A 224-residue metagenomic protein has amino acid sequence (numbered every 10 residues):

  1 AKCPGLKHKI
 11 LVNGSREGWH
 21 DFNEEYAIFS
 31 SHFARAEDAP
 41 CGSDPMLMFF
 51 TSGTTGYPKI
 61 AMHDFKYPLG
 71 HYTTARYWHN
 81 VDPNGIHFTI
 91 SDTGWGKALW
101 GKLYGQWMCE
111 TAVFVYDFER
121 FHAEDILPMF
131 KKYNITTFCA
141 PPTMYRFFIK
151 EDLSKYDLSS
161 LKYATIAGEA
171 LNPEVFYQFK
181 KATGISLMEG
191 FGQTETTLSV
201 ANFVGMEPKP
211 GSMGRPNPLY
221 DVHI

Functional and structural regions predicted by a protein language model:
A1, K59-M62, T89, A112-E119 (+1 more regions): Short beta-strand->loop structural element characteristic of the AMP-binding/adenylate-forming
A1-E24, N134: Structural core segment of the AMP-binding/adenylate-forming
E17, A27-F50, Y57, N80-I86 (+1 more regions): Conserved pre-ATP/AMP-binding loop-to-beta segment of ANL
A27-H32, A61-D82, G96-K97, Y145-I149 (+1 more regions): Conserved structural elements of the adenylate-forming
P45, T51-T54, H87, F130 (+4 more regions): Conserved S/T- and glycine-rich ATP-binding loop of Class I adenylate-forming
M46-G70: Conserved AMP-binding A3 loop
L69-T89, T93-T136, E151: Conserved AMP-binding/adenylation subdomain of ANL enzymes
M108, I135-A140, I149-K209, D221: Gly/Ser/Thr-rich phosphate-binding loop
